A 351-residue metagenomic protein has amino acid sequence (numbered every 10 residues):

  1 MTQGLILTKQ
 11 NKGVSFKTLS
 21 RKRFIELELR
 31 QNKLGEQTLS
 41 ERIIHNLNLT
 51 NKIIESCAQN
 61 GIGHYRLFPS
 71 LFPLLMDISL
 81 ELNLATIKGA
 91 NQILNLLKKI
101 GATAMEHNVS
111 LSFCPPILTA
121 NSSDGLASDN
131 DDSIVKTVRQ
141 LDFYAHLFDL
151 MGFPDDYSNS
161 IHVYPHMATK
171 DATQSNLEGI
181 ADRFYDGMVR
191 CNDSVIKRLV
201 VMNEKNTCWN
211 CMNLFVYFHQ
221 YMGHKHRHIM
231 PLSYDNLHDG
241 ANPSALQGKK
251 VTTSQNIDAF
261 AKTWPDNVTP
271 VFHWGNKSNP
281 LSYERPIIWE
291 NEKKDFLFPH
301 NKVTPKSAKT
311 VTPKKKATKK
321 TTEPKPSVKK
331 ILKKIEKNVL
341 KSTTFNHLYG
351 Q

Functional and structural regions predicted by a protein language model:
M1-S110, T119-D142, H146-Y157, I180 (+8 more regions): Alpha/beta catalytic barrel-like cores
L111, L232-D235: Residue-level marker for buried hydrophobic side chains located in beta-strands that build the well-ordered beta-sheet
C114: Conserved, mostly hydrophobic/aromatic
S160-L177: Glycine-rich phosphate-binding "P-loop"
A168-K170, K205-C208, H238-A241, N279: Short, catalytically relevant binding-site loops at active-site mouths
S233, G240-A241, T269: Conserved His + Asp/Glu catalytic blocks
